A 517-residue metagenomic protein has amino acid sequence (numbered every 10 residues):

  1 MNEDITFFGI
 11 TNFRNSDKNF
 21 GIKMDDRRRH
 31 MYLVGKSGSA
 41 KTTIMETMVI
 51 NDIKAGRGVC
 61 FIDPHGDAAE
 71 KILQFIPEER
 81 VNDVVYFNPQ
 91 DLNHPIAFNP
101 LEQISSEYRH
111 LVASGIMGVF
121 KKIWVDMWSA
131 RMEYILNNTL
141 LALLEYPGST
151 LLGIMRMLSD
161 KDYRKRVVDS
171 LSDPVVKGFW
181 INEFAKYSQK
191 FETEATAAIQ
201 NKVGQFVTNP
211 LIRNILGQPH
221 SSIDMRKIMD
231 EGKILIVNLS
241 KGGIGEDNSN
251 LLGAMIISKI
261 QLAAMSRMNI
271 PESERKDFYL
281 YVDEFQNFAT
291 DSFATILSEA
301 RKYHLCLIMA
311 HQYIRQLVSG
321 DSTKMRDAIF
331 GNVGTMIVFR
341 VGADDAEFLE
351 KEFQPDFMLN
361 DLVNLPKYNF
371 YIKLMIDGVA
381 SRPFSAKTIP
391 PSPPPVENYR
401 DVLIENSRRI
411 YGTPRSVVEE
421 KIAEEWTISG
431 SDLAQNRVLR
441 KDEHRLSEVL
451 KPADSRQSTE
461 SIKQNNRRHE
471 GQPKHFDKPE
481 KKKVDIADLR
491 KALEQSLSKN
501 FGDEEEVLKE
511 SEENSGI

Functional and structural regions predicted by a protein language model:
M1-I5, G9, M155, D162 (+4 more regions): Conserved P-loop NTPase motor module
N2-D17, M24-S37, I44-L305, I372-I376: P-loop NTPase motor domains
G21, K227, T388-P390: Short beta-strand elements
D67, L92, R315-Q316, V396: Positions that flank functional sites
Q74-I76, I104-S105, H110, I296-P383: Conserved ATP-driven motor cores of ASCE-family P-loop NTPases powering translocation/secretion/packaging/pilus
E246-S249, A264-E272, T290-F293, M309 (+4 more regions): Extended hydrophobic-aromatic, low-complexity segments
L252-I260, L349, F353, P390 (+1 more regions): Short amphipathic C-terminal alpha-helix that caps PH/PH-like domains
S429-I517: Intrinsically disordered, low-complexity RNA-associated tracts
